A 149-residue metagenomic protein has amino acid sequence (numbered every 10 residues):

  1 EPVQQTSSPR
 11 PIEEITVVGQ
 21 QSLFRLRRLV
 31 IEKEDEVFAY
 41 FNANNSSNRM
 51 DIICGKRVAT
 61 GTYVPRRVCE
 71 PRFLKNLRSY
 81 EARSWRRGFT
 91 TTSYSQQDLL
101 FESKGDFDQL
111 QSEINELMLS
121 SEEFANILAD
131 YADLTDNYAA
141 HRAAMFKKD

Functional and structural regions predicted by a protein language model:
E1-T16: Sec-dependent signal peptide cleavage junction
I12, S47-D51, V64-R66: Extracytoplasmic
I12-Q21, C69: N-terminal secretion/transport leader regions
Q21-E32, R86-R87, T91-D149: Primary mode marks residue(s) on the alpha4-beta5-alpha5 output face of response regulator receiver
E34-F41, D51-R57: N-terminal post-signal-peptidase region of extra-cytosolic proteins
K56-P71: Short coil/loop "hinge" linkers that interrupt or connect long alpha-helical coiled-coils or helical hairpins
G61-P65, N76-E81: Extracellular/mature segments of secreted proteins
R72-S79, T90: Amphipathic, hydrophobic secondary-structure cores in small proteins
